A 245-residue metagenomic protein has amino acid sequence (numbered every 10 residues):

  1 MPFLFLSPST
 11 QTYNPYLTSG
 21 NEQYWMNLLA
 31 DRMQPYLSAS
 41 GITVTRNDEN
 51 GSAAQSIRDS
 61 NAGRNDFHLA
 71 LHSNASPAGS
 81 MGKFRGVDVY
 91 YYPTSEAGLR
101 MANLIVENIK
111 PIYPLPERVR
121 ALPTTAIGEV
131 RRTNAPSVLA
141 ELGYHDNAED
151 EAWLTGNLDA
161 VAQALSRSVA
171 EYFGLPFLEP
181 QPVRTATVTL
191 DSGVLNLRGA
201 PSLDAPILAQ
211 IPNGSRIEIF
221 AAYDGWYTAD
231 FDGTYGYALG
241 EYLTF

Functional and structural regions predicted by a protein language model:
M1-I57, G63, R85-G86: Active-site histidine-acidic residue metal-binding/catalytic motifs, centered on HxH/HExxH-like signatures
L4-N14, R58, G63, H68-P77 (+1 more regions): Active-site-adjacent mobile loop/cap segments within catalytic or ligand-binding domains
Q11-W25, A75-L104: A short, glycine/acidic-enriched catalytic loop
Q11-Y13, N50-A53, S73-G79, T94-A97 (+5 more regions): Solvent-exposed loop/turn segments at secondary-structure junctions within structured extracellular/periplasmic domains
L28-S38, E96-P114, E151-P180: Long, well-ordered alpha-helical scaffolding segments within enzyme catalytic domains, especially pronounced
L178-N196, A209-N213, A221-Y223, Y242-F245: SH3-family beta-barrel domains
G214, Y227-F231: SH3/SH3-like beta-barrel fold
F231-F245: Boundary regions of SH3-family modules and the immediately adjacent low-complexity/disordered segments in eukaryotic
